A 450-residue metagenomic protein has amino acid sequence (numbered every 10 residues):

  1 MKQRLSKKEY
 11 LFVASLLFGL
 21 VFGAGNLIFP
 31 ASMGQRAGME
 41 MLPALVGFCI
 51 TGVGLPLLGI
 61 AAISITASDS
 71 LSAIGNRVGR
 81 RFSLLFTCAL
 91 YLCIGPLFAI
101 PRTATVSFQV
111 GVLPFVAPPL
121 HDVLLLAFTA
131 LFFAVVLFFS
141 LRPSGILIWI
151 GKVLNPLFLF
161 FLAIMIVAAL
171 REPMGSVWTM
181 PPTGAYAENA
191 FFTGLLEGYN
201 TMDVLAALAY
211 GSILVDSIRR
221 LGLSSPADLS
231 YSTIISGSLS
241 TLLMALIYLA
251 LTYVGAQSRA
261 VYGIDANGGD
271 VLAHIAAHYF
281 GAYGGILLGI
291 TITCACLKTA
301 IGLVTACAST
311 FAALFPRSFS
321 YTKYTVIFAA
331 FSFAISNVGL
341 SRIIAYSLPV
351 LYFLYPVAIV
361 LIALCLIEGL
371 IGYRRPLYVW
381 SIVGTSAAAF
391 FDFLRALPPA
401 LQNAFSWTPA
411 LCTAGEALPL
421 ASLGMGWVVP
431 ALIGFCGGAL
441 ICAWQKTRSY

Functional and structural regions predicted by a protein language model:
L11-F22, L92, A168-G175, G184-L251 (+4 more regions): Hydrophobic, membrane-embedded alpha-helices of multi-pass small-molecule transporters
G54, L58, L157-A169, V204-A206 (+3 more regions): Selective recognition of specific alpha-helical transmembrane segments in multi-pass small-molecule
I65-A73, F132-L154, R220-L223, F333-Y346 (+1 more regions): Membrane-water interface regions at transmembrane-helix termini and the short interhelical loops of multi-pass membrane
S70-N76, I247-L297, V304, P349: TM-loop-TM module centered on a large, flexible mid-protein loop between adjacent transmembrane helices in multi-pass
P96, I100, L159-Y186, V204-L205 (+3 more regions): Hydrophobic alpha-helical segments and their helix-loop junctions in multi-pass secondary transporters
S140-A169, S347-I359, Y378-A388: Membrane-interface loop-to-helix entry segments
R142-V153, F191, L214-L243, A260-A273 (+1 more regions): Hydrophobic, small-residue-rich membrane helices and short re-entrant helix-turn-helix hairpins that build
E172, A190, R374-Y450: A generic transmembrane alpha-helix motif of multi-pass inner-membrane proteins
